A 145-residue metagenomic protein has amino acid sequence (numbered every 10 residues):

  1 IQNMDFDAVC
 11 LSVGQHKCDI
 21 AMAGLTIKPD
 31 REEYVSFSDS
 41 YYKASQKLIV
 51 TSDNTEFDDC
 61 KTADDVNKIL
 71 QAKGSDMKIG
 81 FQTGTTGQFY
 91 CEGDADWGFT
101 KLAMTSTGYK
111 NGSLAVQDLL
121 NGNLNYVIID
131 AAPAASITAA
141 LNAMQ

Functional and structural regions predicted by a protein language model:
I1-L11, L102-N121: Short helix-initiation/N-cap motifs at beta->coil->alpha
Q2-K68: Acidic, polar ligand-binding/catalytic clefts
Q2-M4, G24-T26, T51-S52, Q82-T85 (+2 more regions): Active-site-proximal beta-strand/loop segments in catalytic clefts of secreted hydrolases
A8, M22-Y34, F89-W97, L120-Q145: A ligand-binding cleft/hinge motif common to bilobed small-molecule-binding domains
A44, K73-S75, L120: Residue-level preference for short coil/turn positions at secondary-structure junctions
A63, N67-M77, Q82-K110, A139-A143: Ligand-binding cleft/hinge of the Venus flytrap
